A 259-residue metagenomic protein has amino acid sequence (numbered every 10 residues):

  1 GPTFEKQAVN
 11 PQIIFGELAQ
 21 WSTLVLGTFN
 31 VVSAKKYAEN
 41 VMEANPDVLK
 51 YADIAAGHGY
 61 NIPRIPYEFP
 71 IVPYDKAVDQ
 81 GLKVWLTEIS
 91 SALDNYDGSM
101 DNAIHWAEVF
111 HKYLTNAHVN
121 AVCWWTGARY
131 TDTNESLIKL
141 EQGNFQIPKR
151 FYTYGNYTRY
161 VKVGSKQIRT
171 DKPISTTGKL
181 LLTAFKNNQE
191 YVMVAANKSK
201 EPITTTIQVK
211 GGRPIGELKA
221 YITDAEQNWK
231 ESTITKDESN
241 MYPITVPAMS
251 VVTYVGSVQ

Functional and structural regions predicted by a protein language model:
G1-A107, N116: Noncatalytic carbohydrate-binding groove/subsite architecture in carbohydrate-active enzymes
E17, G59, E88-S91, C123-T126 (+5 more regions): Active-site proximal loops enriched in glycine and acidic residues that flank catalytic Cys/His/Asp and coordinate
P66-Y67, Y96, T133-N134, V194 (+4 more regions): Extended hydrophobic-aromatic, low-complexity segments
G81-V161, Q167-S175: Aromatic/acidic polysaccharide-binding cleft in carbohydrate-active enzymes
I174-G216, M249: Carbohydrate-binding surface patches
K210-W229: Solvent-exposed beta-hairpin/edge-strand motifs
I234-Q259: C-terminal beta-strand-rich structural cap/linker in extracellular carbohydrate-active enzymes
